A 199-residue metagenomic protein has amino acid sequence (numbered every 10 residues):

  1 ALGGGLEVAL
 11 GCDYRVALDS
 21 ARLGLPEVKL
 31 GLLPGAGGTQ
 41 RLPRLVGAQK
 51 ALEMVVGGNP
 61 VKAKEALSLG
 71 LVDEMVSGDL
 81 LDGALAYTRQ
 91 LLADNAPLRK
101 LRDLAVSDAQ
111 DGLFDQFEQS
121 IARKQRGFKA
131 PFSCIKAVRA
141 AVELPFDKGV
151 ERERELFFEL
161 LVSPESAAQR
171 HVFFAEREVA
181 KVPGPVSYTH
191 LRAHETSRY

Functional and structural regions predicted by a protein language model:
A1-L30, P34, K62, S197: Glycine-rich beta-to-alpha active-site loop
E7-G11, M54-L156, F174-A175, A180-Y188: Amphipathic alpha-helical segments at domain termini/boundaries
L33-A36, L45, E65, G78 (+1 more regions): Conserved structured core elements
T39-Q49: Hydrophobic, secondary-structure "cap" segments at the distal end of domains
Q40, L52, R198: Glycine-centered loop/turn positions within well-structured domains that cap or flank conserved ligand/cofactor-binding
R89, E155-A168: Long amphipathic alpha-helix in the N-terminal Rossmann-like dinucleotide-binding domain of NAD(P)-dependent
T189-T196: Conserved small/polar residues in nucleotide/adenosyl-binding loops
